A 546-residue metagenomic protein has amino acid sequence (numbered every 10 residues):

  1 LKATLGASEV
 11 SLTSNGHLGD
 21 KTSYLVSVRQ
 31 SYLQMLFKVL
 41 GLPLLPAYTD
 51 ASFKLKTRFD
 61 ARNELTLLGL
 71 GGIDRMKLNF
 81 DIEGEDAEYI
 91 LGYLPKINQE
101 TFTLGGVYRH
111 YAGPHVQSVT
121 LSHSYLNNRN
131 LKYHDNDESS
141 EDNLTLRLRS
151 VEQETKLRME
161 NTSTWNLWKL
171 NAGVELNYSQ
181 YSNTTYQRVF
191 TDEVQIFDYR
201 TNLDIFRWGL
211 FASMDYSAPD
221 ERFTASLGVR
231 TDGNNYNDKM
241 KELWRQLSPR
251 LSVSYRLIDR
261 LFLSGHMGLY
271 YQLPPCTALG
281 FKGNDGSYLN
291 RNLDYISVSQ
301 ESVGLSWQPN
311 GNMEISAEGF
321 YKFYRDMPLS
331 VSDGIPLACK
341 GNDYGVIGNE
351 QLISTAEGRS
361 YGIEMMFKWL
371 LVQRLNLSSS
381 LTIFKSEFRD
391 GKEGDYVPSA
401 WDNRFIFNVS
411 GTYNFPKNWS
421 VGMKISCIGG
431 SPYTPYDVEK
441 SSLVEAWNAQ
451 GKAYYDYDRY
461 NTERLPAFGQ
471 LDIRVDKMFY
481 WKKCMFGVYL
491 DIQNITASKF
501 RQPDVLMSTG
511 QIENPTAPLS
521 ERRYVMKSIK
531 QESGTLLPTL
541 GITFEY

Functional and structural regions predicted by a protein language model:
L1-P43, D50-R58, T66-L70: Predominantly transmembrane beta-strands of Gram-negative outer membrane beta-barrel pores used for transport
A3-A7, V26-Q30, L67-I73, V119-Y125 (+8 more regions): Transmembrane beta-barrel strands of outer-membrane/channel proteins
S8, G19-K21, R58-R62, A112-G113 (+11 more regions): Outer-membrane beta-barrel channels and translocator barrels
K56-D74, L94-M240, R256, M313-S316 (+2 more regions): Face-selective signature of the C-terminal outer-membrane beta-barrel domain
D81-D86, S182-V189, Y255, D259-E301 (+4 more regions): Surface-exposed extracellular loop regions of Gram-negative outer-membrane beta-barrel proteins, predominantly
L148-S150, E154-E160, D198-F211, N290 (+5 more regions): Outer membrane beta-barrel strand-and-loop segments of large Gram-negative receptors, especially TonB-dependent
S217-F223, Y321-F323, Y344-P435: Gram-negative outer-membrane beta-barrel transporters
L377, C427-G451, P466-Q470, K477-Y546: C-terminal beta-signal and adjacent terminal beta-strands/loops of Gram-negative outer-membrane beta-barrel proteins
